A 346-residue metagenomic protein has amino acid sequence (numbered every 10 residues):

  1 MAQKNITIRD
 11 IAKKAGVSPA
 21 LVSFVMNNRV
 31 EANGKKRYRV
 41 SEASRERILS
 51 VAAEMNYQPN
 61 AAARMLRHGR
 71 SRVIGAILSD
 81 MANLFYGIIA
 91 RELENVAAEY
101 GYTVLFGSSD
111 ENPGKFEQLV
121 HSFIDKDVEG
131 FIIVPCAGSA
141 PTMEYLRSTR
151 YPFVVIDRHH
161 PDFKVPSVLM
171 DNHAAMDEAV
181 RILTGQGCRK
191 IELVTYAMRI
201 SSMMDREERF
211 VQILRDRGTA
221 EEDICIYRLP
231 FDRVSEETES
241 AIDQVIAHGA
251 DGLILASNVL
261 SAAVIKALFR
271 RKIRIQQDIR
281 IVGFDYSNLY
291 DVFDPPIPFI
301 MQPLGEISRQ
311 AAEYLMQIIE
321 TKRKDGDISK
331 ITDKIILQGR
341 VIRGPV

Functional and structural regions predicted by a protein language model:
M1-G69: N-terminal helix-turn-helix DNA-binding module of bacterial transcription factors
M1-Q3, T7, H68-R181, G185 (+5 more regions): Alpha-helical recognition/docking segments in bacterial nutrient-uptake and carbohydrate-utilization systems
A20, V134-P135, Q186, S202 (+3 more regions): Replace "coordinates the UDP/GDP/TDP-sugar" with "coordinates nucleotide-activated sugar donors
A97-S108, E192-L193, V211-S235: Short beta-strand elements in bilobed, periplasmic/extracellular small-molecule ligand-binding domains
E99-Y100, T149, L214-E221, H248 (+1 more regions): Short helix-capping segments at alpha-helix termini
V168, E239-V346: Flexible loop/turn connectors
D177-T219, K324-V346: An alpha-beta-alpha
K190, E221-I224, R274-R280: Short acidic capping loops at alpha-helix termini that bridge into adjacent secondary structure
